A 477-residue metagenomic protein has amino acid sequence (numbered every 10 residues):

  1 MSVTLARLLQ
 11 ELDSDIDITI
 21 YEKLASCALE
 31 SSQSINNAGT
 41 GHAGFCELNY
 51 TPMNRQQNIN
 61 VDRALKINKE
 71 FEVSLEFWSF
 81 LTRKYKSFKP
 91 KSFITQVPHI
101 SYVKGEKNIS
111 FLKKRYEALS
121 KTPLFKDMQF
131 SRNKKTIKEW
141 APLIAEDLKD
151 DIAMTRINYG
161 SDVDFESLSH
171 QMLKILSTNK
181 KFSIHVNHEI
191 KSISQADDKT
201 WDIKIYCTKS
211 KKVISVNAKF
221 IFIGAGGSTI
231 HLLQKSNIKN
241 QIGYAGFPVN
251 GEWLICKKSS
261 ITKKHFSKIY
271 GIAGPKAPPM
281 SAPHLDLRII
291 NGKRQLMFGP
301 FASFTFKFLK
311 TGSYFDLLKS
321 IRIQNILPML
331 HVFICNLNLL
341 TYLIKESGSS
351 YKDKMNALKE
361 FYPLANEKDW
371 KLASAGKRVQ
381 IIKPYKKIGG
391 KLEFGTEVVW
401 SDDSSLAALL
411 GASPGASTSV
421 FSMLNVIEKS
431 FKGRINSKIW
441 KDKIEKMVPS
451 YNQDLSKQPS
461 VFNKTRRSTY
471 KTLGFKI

Functional and structural regions predicted by a protein language model:
Q10-S34: Glycine-rich FAD pyrophosphate-binding loop
G39-K138, Q295, K307, S313-D316: Dinucleotide-binding Rossmann-like beta1-alpha1 core, especially the glycine-rich loop that anchors the ADP
A43-F45, N240-S267: Central beta-strand plus flanking loop segment that forms part of the substrate or channel wall within the catalytic
D62-L75, V103-S110, T155-I175, H185 (+3 more regions): Short beta-strand to alpha-helix junction loop
F88-V97, S101-K174, T178-N179, S183-H185 (+2 more regions): Flavin (FAD/FMN) cofactor-binding and adjacent substrate-gating region of FAD-dependent oxidoreductase domains
D150-Y159, S167, F304, F308-N436: C-terminal catalytic lobe of FAD-dependent flavoproteins
K209-F220: Core beta-strand elements of the Rossmann-like FAD/NAD(P) dinucleotide-binding domain in flavoenzyme oxidoreductases
I223-I238: Flavin (primarily FAD) binding-site architecture
